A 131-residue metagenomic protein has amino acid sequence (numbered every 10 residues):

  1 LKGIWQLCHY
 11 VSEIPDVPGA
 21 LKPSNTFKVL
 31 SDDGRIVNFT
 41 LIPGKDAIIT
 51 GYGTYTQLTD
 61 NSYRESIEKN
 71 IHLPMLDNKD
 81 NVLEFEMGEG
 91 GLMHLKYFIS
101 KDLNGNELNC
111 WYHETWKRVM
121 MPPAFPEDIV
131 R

Functional and structural regions predicted by a protein language model:
L1-T50, R64-R131: Lipid interaction determinants
G53-T56: Extracellular/luminal ectodomains and secreted, surface-exposed scaffolds of diverse proteins
T59-Y63: Short, conserved beta-turn/loop elements at beta-strand boundaries and strand-helix junctions
